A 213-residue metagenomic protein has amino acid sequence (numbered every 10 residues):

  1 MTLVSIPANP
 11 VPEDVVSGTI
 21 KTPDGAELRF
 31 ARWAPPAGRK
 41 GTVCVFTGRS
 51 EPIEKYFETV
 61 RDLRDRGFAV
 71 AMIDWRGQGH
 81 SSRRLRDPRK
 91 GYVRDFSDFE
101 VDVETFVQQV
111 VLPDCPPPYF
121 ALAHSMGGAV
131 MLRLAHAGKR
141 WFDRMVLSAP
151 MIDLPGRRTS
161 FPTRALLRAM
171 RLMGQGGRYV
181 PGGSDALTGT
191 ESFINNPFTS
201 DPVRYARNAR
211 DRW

Functional and structural regions predicted by a protein language model:
T2-P35: N-terminal cap/lid segment of alpha/beta-hydrolase-fold proteins
A26, A34-T42, P116: Proline/glycine-enriched tight loop/beta-turn segments at coil->beta junctions that connect or precede beta-strands
F46-E51, M126: Active-site glycine-rich loops that stabilize anionic/oxyanionic intermediates across multiple enzyme folds
I53, V60-R86: Conserved alpha/beta-hydrolase
G91-V111: Alpha/beta-hydrolase active-site loop
P113-S125: Alpha/beta-hydrolase fold nucleophile elbow
V130-W213: Alpha/beta-hydrolase-fold enzymes
